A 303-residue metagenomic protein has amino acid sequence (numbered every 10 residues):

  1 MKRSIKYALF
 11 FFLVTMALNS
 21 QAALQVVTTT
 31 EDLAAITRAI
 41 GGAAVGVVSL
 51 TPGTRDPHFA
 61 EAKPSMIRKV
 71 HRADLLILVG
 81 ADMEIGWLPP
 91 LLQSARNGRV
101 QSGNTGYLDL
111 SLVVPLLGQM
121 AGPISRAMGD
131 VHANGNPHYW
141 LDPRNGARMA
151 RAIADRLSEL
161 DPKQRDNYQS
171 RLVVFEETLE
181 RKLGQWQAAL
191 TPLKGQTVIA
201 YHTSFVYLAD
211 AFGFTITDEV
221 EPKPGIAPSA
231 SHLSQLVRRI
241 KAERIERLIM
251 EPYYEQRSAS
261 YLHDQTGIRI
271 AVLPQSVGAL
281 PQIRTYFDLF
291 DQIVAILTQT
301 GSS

Functional and structural regions predicted by a protein language model:
M1-L9: Bacterial N-terminal signal peptides that target proteins for export
L9-F11, H132: Residue-level detector of transmembrane insertion/anchoring sites
F12-M16: Residue-level signal for alpha-helical transmembrane segments in multi-pass membrane proteins
A17-Q21: N-terminal signal peptide c-region/cleavage motif recognized by signal peptidases
A22-S303: Extracytoplasmic metal-acquisition and chelation regions
